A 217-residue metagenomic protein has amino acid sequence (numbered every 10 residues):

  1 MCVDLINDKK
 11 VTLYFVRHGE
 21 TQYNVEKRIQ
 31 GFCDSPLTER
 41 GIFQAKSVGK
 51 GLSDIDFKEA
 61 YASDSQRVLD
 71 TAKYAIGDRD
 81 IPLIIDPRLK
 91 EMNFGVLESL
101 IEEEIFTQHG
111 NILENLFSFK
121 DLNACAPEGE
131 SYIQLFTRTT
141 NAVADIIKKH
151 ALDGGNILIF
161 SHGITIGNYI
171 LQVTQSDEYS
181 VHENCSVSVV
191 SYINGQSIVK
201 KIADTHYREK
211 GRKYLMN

Functional and structural regions predicted by a protein language model:
M1-V11, F94-E104, K148, L152-G155 (+1 more regions): Acidic, low-complexity terminal tails and accessory targeting/binding regions of phosphate-metabolizing enzymes
C2-V3, N7-D8, V48-L113: Phosphate-coordination/substrate-recognition cap region in phosphate-metabolizing enzymes
T12-V16, G155-S161: Beta-strand elements within well-structured catalytic alpha/beta cores of enzymes that handle phosphate/sulfate esters
Y14, I84-D86, K200: General small-molecule cofactor/ligand-binding pocket signal
Y14-F15, E20-Y74, E128-T140: Loop-to-helix element that buttresses phosphate recognition and phosphoryl-transfer chemistry
T21, T165-I166: Short active-site segment of divalent metal-dependent hydrolases/proteases that encodes the spacing between
D56-A60, G155-I157, E178: Short active-site oxyanion
I112-Q134: Short glycine/proline- and acidic residue-enriched helix-loop micro-motifs that form flexible lids or anion-recognition
